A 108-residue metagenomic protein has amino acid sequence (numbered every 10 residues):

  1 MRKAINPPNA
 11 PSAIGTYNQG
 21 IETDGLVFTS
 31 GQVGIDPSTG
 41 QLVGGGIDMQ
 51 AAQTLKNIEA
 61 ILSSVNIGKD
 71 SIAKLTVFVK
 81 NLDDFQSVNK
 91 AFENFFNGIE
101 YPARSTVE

Functional and structural regions predicted by a protein language model:
R2-E108: Short, polar/acidic, helix-capping and beta-turn segments at strand->helix junctions that line the mouths
